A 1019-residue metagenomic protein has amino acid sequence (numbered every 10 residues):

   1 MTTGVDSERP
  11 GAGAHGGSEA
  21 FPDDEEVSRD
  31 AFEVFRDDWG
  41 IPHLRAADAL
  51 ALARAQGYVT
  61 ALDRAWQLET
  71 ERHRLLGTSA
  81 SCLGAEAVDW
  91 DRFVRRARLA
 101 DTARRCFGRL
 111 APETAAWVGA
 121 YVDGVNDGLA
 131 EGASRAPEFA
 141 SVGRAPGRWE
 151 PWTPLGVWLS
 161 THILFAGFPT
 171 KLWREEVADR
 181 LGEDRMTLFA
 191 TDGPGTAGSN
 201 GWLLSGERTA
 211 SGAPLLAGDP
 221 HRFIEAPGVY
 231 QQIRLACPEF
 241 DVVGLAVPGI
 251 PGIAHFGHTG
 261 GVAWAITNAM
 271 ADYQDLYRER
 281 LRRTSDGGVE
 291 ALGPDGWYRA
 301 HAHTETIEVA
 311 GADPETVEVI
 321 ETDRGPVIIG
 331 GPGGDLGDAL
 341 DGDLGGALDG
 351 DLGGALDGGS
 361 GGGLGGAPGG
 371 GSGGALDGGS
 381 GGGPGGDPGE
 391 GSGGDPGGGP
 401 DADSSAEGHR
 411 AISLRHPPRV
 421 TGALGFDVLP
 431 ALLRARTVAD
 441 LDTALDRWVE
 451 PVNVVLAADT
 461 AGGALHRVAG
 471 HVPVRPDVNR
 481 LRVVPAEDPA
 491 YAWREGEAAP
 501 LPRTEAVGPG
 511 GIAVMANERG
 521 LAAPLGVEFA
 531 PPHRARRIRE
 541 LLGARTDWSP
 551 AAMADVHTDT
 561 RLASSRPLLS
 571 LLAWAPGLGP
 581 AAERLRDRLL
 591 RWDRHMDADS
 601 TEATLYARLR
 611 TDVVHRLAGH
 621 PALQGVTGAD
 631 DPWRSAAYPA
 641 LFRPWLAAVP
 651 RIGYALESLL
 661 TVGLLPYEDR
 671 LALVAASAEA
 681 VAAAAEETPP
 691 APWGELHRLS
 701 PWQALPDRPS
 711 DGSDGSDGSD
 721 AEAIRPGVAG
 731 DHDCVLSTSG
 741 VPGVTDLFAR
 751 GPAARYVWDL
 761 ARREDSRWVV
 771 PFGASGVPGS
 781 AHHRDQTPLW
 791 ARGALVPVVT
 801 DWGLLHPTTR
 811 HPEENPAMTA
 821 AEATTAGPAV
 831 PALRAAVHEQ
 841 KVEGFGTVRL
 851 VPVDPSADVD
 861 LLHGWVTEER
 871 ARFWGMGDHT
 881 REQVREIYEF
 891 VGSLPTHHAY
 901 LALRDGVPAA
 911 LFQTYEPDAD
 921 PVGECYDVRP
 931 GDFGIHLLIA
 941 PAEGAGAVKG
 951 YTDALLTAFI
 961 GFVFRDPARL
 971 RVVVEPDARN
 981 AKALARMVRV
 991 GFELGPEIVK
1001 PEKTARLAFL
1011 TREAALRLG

Functional and structural regions predicted by a protein language model:
T2-G342, G346, G350, D377 (+4 more regions): C-terminal/peripheral segments of proteins
M818-S856, R1017-G1019: Conserved N-terminal entry element of GNAT/NAT acetyltransferase domains
E889, S893-G944: Acetyl-CoA-dependent GNAT
E916-D918, E975, E993-L1007: Conserved catalytic-core motifs of GNAT/GCN5-like acyltransferases
G931, K1000-G1019: C-terminal "cap" of GNAT-fold acetyltransferases
A947-F962, A985, R989: Conserved acetyl-CoA-binding loop-helix of GNAT-fold acetyltransferases
V963-P976: Conserved GNAT acetyl-CoA-binding A-motif
V973-L984, P1001: Conserved beta-strand-loop-alpha-helix junction that forms the acyl-donor binding cleft
